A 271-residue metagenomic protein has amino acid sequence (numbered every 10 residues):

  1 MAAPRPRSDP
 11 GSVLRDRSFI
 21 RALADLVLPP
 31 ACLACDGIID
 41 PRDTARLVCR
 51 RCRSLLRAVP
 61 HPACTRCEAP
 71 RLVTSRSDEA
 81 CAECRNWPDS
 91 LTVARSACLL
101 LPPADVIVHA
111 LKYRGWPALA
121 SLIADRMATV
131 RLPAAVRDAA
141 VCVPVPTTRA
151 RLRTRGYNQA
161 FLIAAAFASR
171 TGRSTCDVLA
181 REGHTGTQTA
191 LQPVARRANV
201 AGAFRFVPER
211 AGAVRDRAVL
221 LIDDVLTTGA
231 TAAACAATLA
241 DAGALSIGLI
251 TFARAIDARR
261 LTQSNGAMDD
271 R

Functional and structural regions predicted by a protein language model:
M1-R271: Glycine-rich phosphate/pyrophosphate-handling loop used in enzymes and phosphotransfer proteins
